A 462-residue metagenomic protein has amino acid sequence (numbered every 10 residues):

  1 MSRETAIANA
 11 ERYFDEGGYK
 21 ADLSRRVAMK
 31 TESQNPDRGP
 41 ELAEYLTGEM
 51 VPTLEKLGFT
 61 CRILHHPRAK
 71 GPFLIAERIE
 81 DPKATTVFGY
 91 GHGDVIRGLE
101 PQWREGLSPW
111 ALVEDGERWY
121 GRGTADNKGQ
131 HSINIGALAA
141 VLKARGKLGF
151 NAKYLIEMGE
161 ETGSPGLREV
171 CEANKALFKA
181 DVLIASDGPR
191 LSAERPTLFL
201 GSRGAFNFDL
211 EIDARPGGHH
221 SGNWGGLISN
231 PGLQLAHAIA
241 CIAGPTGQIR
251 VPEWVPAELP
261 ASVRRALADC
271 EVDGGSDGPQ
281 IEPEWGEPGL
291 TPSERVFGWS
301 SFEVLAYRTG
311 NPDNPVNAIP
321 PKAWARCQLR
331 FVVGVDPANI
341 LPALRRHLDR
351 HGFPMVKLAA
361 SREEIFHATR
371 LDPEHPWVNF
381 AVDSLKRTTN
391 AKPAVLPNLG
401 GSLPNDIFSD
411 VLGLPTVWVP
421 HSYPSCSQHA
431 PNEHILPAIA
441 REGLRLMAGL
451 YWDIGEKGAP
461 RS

Functional and structural regions predicted by a protein language model:
S2-T124, K143-F150, C327: Acidic/His- and Gly-rich active-site-bordering loop/insert found across diverse amide/peptide-bond hydrolases
A28, E55, K143-G146, K175-A176 (+7 more regions): Generic secondary-structure signature for well-ordered alpha-helical cores
F59, P82-A84, S192-A193, Q248-N314 (+4 more regions): An extended, acidic, His-containing surface patch that forms the Zn2+-binding/catalytic region of metallohydrolases
G89, V113-G163, F208-I212, W224-T246 (+2 more regions): Alpha-helical metal-binding/catalytic segments enriched in His/Glu/Asp
G93-V95, R118, L155-S164, S186-R190 (+3 more regions): Acidic, glycine-rich active-site loops and adjacent beta-strand->loop/helix elements that engage anionic groups
G123-G201, A459-S462: Acidic/histidine-rich catalytic neighborhood of metal-dependent amide-processing enzymes
T197-D213, V417-S422: Flexible glycine/proline-rich, aromatic-decorated loop/lid segments
H219-I228, D313-V316: A short glycine-threonine-serine/GTX helix/turn-capping micro-motif
